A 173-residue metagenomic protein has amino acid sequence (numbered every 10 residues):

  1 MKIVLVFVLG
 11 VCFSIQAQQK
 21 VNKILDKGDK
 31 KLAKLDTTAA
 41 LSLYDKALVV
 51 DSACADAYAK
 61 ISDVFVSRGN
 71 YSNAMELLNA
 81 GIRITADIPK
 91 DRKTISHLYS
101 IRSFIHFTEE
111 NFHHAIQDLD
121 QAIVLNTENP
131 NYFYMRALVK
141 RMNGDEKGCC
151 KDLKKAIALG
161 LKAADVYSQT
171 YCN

Functional and structural regions predicted by a protein language model:
K2-V6, I15-N173: Alpha-helical tetratricopeptide repeat
